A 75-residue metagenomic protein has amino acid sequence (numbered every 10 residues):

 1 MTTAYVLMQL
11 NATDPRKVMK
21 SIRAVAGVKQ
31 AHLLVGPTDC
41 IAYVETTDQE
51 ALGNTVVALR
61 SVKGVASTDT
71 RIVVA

Functional and structural regions predicted by a protein language model:
M1-A75: A compositional/biophysical signature of low hydrophobicity enriched in polar/charged and small residues
